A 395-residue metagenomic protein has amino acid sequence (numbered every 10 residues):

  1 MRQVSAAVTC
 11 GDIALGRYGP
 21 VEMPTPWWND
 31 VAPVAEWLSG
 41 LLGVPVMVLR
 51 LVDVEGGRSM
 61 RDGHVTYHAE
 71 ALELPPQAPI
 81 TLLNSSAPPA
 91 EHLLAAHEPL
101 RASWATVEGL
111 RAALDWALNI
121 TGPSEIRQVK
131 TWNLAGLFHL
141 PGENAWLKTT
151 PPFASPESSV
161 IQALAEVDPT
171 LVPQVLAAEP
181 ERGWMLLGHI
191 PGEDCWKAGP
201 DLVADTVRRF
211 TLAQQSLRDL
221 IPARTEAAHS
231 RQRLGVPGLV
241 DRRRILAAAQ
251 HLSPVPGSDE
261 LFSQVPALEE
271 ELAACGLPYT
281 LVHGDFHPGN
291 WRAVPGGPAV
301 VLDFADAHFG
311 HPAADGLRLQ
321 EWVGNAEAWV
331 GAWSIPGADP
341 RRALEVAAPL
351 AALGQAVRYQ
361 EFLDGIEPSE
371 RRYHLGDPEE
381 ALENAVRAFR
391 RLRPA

Functional and structural regions predicted by a protein language model:
M1-V44: Conserved Nudix-box catalytic region and its N-terminal flanking loop in Nudix hydrolases and closely related
P20-P24, A35, S39-Q77: Active-site segment of metal-dependent pyrophosphate-handling enzymes, primarily the Nudix hydrolase catalytic core
S39-V48, A117-P123, V167-L171, A274 (+1 more regions): Short secondary-structure junctions
S59, G63-L93, R127-R233: ATP-binding pocket architecture of kinase catalytic cores
P79-R127: Juxta-kinase regulatory segment immediately upstream of eukaryotic protein kinase catalytic domains
R127-P141, W146-L147, V175, L268-A314: Active-site acidic catalytic loop and adjacent metal/ATP-binding pocket of ATP-dependent phosphoryl transfer enzymes
K197-D259, L277-Y279, H308-F309, R371-E380: A cross-family kinase active-site recognition segment
P312-G337, A348-E370, E379-A385: Active-site activation/catalytic loop segments of kinase-like enzymes and analogous catalytic loops in related
